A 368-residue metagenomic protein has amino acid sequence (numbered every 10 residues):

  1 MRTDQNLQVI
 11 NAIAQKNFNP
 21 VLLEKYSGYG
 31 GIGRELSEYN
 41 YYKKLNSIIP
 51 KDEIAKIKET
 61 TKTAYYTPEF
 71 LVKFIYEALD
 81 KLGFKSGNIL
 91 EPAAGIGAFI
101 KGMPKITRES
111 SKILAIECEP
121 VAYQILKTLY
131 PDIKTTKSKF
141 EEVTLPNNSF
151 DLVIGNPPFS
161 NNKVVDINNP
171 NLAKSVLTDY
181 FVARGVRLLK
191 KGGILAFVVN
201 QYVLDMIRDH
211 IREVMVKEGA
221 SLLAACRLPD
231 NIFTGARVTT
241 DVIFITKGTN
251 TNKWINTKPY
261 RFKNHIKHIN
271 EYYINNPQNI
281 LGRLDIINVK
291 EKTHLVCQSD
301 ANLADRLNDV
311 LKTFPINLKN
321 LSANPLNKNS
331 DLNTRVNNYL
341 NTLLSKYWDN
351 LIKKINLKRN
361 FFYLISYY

Functional and structural regions predicted by a protein language model:
M1-L129: Class I S-adenosyl-L-methionine
Y65-F70, L172-D179: Conserved phosphate-coordination/catalytic loops
V72-L82, S86-K105, K137-N169, D179-L189 (+1 more regions): Conserved proline-anchored active-site loop of SAM-dependent methyltransferases that bridges a beta-strand
L114, T136, C226: General small-molecule cofactor/ligand-binding pocket signal
C118-P120, K174-I232, V242-F244: Conserved Class I SAM-dependent methyltransferase catalytic core
Q124-V143: S-adenosyl-L-methionine
T234-S322: Flexible, glycine-/basic-rich loop-and-beta segments that form/coincide with the SAM-dependent methyltransferase
R306, V310, F314-L357, F361-S366: Basic, amphipathic N-terminal segments
